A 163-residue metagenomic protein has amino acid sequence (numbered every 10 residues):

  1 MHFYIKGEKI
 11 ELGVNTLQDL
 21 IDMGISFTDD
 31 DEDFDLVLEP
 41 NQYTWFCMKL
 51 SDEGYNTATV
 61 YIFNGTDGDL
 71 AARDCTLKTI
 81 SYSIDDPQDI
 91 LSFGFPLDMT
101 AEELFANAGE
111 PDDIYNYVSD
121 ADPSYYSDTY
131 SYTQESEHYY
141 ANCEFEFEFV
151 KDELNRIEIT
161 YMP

Functional and structural regions predicted by a protein language model:
M1-I10: N-terminal low-complexity, Pro/Thr/Ser-rich intrinsically disordered segments that act as propeptides or flexible
Y4, D86-D89: Short glycine-enriched loop/turn motifs at secondary-structure junctions
Q18-L70, F95-P163: A cross-family detector of function-defining hotspots
F63-S83: Short, structured interface segments
T76-P87, N155-P163: A short, surface-exposed interaction/processing loop segment used at functional sites
S92: Short recognition helix of helix-turn-helix/winged-helix DNA-binding domains
